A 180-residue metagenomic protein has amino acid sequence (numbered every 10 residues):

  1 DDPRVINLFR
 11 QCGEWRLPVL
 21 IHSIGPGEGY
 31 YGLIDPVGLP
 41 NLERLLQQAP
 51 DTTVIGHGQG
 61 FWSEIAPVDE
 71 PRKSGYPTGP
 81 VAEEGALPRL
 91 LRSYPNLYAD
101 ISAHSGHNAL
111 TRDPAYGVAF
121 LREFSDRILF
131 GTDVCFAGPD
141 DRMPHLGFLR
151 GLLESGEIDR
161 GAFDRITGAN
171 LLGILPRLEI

Functional and structural regions predicted by a protein language model:
D1-F130: Catalytic pocket-lining loop regions of alpha/beta-barrel enzymes, especially the amidohydrolase/enolase/GH5 lineages
F124-L129, C135-I180: Mid-to-C-terminal alpha-helical segments outside catalytic/metal-binding sites
